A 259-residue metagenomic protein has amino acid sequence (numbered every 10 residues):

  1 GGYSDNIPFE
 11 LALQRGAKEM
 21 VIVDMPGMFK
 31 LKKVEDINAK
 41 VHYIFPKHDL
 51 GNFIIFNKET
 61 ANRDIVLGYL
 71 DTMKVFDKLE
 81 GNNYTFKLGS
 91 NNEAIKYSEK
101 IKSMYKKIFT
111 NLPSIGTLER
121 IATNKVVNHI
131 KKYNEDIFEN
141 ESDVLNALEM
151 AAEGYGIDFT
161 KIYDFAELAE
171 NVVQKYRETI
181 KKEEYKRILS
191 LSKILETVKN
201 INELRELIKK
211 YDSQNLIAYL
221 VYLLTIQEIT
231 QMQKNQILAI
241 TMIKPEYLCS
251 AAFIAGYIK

Functional and structural regions predicted by a protein language model:
G1-K259: Patatin-like phospholipase
